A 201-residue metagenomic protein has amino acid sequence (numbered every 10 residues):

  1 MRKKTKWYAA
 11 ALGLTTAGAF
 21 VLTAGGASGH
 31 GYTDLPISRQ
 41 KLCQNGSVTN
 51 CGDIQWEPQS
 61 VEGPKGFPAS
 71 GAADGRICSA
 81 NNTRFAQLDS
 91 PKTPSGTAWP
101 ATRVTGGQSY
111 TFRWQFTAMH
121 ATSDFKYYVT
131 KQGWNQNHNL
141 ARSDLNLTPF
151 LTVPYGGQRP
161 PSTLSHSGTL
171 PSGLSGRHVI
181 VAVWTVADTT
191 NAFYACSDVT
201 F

Functional and structural regions predicted by a protein language model:
M1-G29: Secretory targeting and sorting signals
S28-R142: N-terminal "mature-chain" segments and other terminal, solvent-exposed stretches
G107-T111, T163-S165, Y194: Intrinsic-disorder/low-complexity, polar/charged segments enriched in Ser/Thr/Lys/Arg/Asp/Glu/Gln
K126, T130, L174-T189: Internal, hydrophobic beta-strand segments that form the core of beta-sheet-rich folds
G133-W134, P171-G176, F201: A short, structured loop/turn motif at beta-sheet edges
L140-T169: Extracellular carbohydrate recognition and processing domains and analogous Trp-centered ligand-binding platforms
T190-F201: Short beta-strand elements
